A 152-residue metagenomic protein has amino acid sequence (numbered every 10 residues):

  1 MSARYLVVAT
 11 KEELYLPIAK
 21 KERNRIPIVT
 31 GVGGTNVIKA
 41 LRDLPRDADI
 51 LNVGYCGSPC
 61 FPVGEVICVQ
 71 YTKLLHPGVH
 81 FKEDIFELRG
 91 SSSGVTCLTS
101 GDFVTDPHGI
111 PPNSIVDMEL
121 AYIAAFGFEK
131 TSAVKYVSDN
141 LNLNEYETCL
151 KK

Functional and structural regions predicted by a protein language model:
M1-L6: Extreme N-terminal starter segment of soluble prokaryotic enzymes
V7-E12: Gly/serine-rich nucleotide phosphate-binding loop at the start of the catalytic core of nucleotide/ADP-ribose-handling
E13-K152: Glycine-rich phosphate- or other oxyanion-binding loops that anchor nucleotides, phosphorylated ligands
